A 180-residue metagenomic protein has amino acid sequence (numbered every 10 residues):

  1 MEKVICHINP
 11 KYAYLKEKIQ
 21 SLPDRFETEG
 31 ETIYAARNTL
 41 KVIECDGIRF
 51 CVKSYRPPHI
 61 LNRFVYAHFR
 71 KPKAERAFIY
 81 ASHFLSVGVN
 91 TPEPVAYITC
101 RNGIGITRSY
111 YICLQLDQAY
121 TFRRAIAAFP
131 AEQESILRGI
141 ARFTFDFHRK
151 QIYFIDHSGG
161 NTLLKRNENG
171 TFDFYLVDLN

Functional and structural regions predicted by a protein language model:
M1-G30: Juxta-kinase regulatory segment immediately upstream of eukaryotic protein kinase catalytic domains
I19-Y120, F145, R149: Conserved ATP-binding subdomain of kinase catalytic cores across diverse folds
V52, I155, V177: Active-site flanking residues adjacent to catalytic metal/cofactor-binding acidic residues
V65-F69, A127-A131, N180: Short helix/strand-bridging catalytic loops that position acidic/His residues to coordinate divalent metals and engage
A74, A81-H83, V87-N90, R123-I155 (+1 more regions): Conserved kinase catalytic-core helix
R101-I104, F154-D156, R166: Short, conserved, surface-exposed binding loops centered on an aromatic residue
G160-N180: Catalytic activation segment of kinase domains across protein kinase-like and atypical kinase folds
